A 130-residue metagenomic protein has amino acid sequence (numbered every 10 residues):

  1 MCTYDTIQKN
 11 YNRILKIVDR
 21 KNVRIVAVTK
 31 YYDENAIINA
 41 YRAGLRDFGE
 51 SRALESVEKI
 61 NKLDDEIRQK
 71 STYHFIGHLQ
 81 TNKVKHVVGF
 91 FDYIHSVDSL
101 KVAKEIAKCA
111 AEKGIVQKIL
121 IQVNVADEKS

Functional and structural regions predicted by a protein language model:
M1-S130: Conserved alpha/beta-domain cores
